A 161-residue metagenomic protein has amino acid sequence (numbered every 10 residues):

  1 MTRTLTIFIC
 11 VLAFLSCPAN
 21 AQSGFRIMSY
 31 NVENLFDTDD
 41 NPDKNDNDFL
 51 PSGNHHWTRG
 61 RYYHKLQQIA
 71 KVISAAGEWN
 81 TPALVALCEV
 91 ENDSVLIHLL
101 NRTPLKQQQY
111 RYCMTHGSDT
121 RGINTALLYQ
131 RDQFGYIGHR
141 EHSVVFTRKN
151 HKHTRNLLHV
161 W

Functional and structural regions predicted by a protein language model:
M1, F14, A83, N124-A126: Generic secretory/membrane-interface signal
M1-S23: Bacterial Sec-dependent N-terminal signal peptides
C10, A21-H55, Q130-W161: Active-site regions of metal-assisted phosphoester/phosphodiester hydrolases, unifying DNase/endonuclease modules
A19-Q109, C113-G117, I123: N-terminal, active-site-proximal structural segment of metallo-dependent hydrolase catalytic domains
V90-W161: Structured beta-strand-rich core segments of catalytic domains in phosphoester-bond hydrolases
